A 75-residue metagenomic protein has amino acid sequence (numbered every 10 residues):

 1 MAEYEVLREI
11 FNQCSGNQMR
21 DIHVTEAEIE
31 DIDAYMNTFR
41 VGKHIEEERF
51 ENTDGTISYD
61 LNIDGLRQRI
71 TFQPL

Functional and structural regions predicted by a protein language model:
A2-E30, Y35: N-terminal acidic leader/helix
V41-L75: Short, mixed-charge low-complexity intrinsically disordered segments
